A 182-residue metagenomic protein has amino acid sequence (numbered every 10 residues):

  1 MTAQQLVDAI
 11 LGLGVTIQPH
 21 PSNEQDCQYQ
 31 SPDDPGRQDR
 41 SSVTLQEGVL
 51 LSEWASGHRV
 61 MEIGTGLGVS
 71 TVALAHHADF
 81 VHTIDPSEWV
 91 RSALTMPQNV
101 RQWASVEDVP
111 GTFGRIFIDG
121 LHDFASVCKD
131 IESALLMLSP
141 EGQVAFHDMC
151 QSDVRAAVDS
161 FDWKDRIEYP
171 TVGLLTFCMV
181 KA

Functional and structural regions predicted by a protein language model:
M1-F117, L121-A182: A short alpha-helical cap/connector motif
